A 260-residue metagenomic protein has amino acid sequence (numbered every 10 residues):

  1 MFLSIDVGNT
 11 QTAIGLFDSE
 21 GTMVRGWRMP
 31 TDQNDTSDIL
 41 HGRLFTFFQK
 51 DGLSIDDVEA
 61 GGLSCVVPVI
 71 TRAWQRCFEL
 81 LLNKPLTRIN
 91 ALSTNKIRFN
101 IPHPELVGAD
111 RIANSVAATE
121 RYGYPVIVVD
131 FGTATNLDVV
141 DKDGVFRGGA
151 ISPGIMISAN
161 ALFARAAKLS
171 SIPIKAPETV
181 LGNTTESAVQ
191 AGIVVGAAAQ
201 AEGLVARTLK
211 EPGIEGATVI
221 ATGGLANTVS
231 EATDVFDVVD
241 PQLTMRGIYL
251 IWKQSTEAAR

Functional and structural regions predicted by a protein language model:
F2-D6, A60-G62, V126-D130, I220: Short glycine-aspartate micro-motif
F2-S4, T31, D35, S158-R260: ATP-binding/phosphotransfer module of carbohydrate and carboxylate kinases, centering on a glycine-rich
F2-T46, V145-S170, K175-A176, S187: Short glycine-rich, Thr/Ser-proximal phosphate-binding strand/loop in the N-terminal lobe of ATP-dependent enzymes
F17-D18, D138-D141, S230: Short beta-strand-to-turn element immediately C-terminal to the catalytic PLP-Schiff-base lysine in fold type I
L44-A60, L204-A217: Phosphate/pyrophosphate-binding loops at sites that engage ATP/ADP/AMP, CoA/4′-phosphopantetheine, polyphosphate
F48, Y122, W252-T256: Short, hydrophobic alpha-helical segments
D51-L106, D143-G149, G154-I155, N183-V194 (+3 more regions): Short beta-strand-loop/turn "lid" adjacent to the catalytic site in phosphate-handling enzymes
K84-R165, V194-A206, A259-R260: Phosphate-binding/catalytic loop of phosphoryl-transfer enzymes
